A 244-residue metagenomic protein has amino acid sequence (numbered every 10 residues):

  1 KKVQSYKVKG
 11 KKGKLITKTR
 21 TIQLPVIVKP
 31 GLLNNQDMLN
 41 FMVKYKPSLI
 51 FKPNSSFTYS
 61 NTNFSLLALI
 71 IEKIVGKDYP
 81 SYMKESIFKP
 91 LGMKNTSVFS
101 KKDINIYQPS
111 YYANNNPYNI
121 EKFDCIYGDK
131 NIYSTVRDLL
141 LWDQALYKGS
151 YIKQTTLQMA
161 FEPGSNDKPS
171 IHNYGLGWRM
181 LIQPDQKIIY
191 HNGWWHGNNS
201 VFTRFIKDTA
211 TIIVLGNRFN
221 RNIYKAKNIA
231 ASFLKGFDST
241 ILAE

Functional and structural regions predicted by a protein language model:
K1-H196: Short, surface-exposed loop or secondary-structure junction motifs that flank catalytic or metal-binding residues
K153, G197, D208-T209, A231-G236: Short, low-complexity, polar/charged sequence segments that are solvent-exposed and flexible
S170, I188, I212-V214, N222-Y224: Short acidic, gly/pro-rich beta-turn/loop elements at beta-sheet edges and active-site/ligand-binding grooves
G177, G193, T211, A226-A230: Glycine-centered structural positions embedded in regular secondary structure
P184-D185, F219-E244: Short, gly/Ser/Thr-rich active-site loops of penicillin-recognizing serine hydrolases
W195-H196, N217-N220: Short, glycine-/Ser/Thr-/acidic-enriched flexible segments
V201-R218: Short, well-ordered beta-strand elements
